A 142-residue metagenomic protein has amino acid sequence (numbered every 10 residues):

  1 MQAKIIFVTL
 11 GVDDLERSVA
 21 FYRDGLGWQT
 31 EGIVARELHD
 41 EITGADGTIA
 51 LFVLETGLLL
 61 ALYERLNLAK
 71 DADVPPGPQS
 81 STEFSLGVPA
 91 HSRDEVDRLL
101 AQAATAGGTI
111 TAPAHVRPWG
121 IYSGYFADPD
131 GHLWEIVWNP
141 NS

Functional and structural regions predicted by a protein language model:
M1-Q2, S142: Basic/polar N-terminal segments that are highly enriched at the extreme N-terminus, encompassing both cleavable
I5-D14, A50-L54, D73-Q102, Y122-A127: Vicinal oxygen chelate
T9-L60, L66-N67: Core segments of cupin and vicinal oxygen chelate
V19-A20, D97, W134: Alpha-helical elements of the RecA-like P-loop NTPase motor core of helicases
Y63-A72, N139-N141: Acetyl-CoA-dependent GNAT
D71-V74, G108: A short, polar/proline- and glycine-enriched secondary-structure boundary/capping micro-motif
L100-S142: Vicinal oxygen chelate
